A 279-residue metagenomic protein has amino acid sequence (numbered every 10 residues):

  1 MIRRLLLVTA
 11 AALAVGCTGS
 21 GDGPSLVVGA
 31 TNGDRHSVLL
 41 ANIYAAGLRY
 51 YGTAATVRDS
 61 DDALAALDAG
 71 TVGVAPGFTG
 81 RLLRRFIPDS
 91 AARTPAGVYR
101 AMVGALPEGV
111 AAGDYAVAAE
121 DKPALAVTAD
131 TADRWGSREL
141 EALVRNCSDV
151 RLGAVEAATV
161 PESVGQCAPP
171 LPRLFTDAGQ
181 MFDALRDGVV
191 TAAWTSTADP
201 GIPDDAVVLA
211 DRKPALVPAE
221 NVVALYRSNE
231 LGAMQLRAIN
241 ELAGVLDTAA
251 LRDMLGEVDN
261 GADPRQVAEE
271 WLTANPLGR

Functional and structural regions predicted by a protein language model:
M1-Y51, T56-S60, D253-R279: N-terminal hydrophobic or amphipathic helices and topogenic motifs
A30-R35, G52-A55, G113, T128-D130 (+4 more regions): Second-shell loop/turn segments in exported
D59-D61, G70-L83, G97-Y99, V127-D130 (+2 more regions): Beta->alpha turn/N-cap motifs
L64, V72-P76, G153-P214: Ligand-binding pocket segment of bilobal, Venus flytrap-like solute-binding proteins
F86-D114, V189-T191, G201-P214, A219-E220: Ligand-binding "clamshell"
P95-A154, G244-T248: A conserved helix-loop-strand patch within extracytoplasmic ligand-binding domains of the periplasmic binding
E120-D133, A219-Q235: A bilobed periplasmic-binding-protein/Venus flytrap-type ligand-binding module shared by bacterial periplasmic
W194-P203, A215-P218, Q235-R279: Extracellularly exposed regions in secreted/surface proteins, prominently low-complexity, repeat-rich
